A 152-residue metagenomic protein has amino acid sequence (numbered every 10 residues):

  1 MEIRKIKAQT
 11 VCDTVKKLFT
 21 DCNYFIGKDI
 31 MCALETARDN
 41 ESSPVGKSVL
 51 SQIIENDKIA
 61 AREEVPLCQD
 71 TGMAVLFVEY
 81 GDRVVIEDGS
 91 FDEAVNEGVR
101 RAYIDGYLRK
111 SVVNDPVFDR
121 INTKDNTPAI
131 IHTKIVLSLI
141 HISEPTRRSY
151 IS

Functional and structural regions predicted by a protein language model:
M1-N23: Charged, compositionally biased N-terminal leader segments and the immediate start of the first structured element
D21, I30, A37, V45-G46 (+2 more regions): Cytosolic covalent-transfer regions centered on His/Cys nucleophiles that carry phosphoryl or persulfide groups
C22-F25, N40: Metal-centered catalytic cores of metalloenzymes
I26-L34, V45-L50, E64, D105-F118: Flexible, glycine/charged-enriched surface loops at secondary-structure junctions
N40-V65, I121, D125: Translation machinery proteins
T71-G72, R147: Residues forming anionic-ligand binding surfaces in small-molecule and nucleic-acid pockets of primarily soluble enzymes
G72-V136: A generic, well-ordered mixed alpha/beta core segment in the N-terminal half of proteins
I140-S152: Single conserved hydrophobic/aromatic residue that forms the stacking wall/gate of nucleotide- or nucleobase-binding
